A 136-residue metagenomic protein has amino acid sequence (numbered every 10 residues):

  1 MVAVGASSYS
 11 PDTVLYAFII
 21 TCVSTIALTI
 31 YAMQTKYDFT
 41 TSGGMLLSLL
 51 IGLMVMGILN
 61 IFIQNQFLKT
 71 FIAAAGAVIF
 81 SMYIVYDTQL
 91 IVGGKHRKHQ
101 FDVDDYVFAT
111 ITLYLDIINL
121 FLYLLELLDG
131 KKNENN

Functional and structural regions predicted by a protein language model:
M1-N136: A hydrophobic alpha-helical transmembrane-helix feature that marks the membrane cores and membrane-interface segments
